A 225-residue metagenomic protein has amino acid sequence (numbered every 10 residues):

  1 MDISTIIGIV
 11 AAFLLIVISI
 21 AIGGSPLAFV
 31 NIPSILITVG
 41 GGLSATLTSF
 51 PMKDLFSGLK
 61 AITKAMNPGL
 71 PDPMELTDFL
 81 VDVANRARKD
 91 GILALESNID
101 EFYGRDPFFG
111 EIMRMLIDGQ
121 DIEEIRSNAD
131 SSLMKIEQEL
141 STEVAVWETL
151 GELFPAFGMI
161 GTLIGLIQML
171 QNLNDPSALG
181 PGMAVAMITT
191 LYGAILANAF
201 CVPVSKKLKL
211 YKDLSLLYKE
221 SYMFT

Functional and structural regions predicted by a protein language model:
M1-I6: N-terminal membrane topogenic signal
I7-V10, L14-P26, M134-Y211: Helix-termination/interfacial motifs at the ends of transmembrane alpha-helices
L15-E143, S215-T225: Large intracellular
